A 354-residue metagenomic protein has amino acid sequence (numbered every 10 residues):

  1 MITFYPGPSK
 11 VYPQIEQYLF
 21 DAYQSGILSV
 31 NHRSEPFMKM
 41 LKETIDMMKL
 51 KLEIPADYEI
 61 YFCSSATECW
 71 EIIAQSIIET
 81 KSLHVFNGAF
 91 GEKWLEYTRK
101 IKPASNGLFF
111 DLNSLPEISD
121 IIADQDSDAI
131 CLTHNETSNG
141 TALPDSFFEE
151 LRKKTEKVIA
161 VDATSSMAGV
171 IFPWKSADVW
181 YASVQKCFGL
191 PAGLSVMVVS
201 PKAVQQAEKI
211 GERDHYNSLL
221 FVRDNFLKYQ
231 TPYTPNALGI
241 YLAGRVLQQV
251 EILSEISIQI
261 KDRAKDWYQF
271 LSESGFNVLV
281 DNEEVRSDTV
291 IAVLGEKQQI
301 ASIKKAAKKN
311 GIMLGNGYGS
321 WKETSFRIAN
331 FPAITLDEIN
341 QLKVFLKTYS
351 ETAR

Functional and structural regions predicted by a protein language model:
M1, T324-R354: PLP-dependent enzyme catalytic core of the Aspartate aminotransferase-like
I2-M47, L52: Glycine-rich phosphate-binding segment of PLP-dependent enzymes
K10, C187-Y268: Active-site C-terminal subdomain of aminotransferase-like
M38-M48, D57-L83, G91-L95: Conserved beta-loop-alpha segment that forms the PLP phosphate-binding cup at the N-terminus of a helix
T44-P55, L247-L279, K305-A306: Conserved PLP-dependent catalytic core of the aminotransferase class-I/II
E68, S76-D128: PLP-dependent aminotransferase-like
S114-A168: Active-site phosphate-binding strand-loop segment of PLP-dependent enzymes
N277-A306: Conserved PLP-binding catalytic core of the aspartate aminotransferase-like
